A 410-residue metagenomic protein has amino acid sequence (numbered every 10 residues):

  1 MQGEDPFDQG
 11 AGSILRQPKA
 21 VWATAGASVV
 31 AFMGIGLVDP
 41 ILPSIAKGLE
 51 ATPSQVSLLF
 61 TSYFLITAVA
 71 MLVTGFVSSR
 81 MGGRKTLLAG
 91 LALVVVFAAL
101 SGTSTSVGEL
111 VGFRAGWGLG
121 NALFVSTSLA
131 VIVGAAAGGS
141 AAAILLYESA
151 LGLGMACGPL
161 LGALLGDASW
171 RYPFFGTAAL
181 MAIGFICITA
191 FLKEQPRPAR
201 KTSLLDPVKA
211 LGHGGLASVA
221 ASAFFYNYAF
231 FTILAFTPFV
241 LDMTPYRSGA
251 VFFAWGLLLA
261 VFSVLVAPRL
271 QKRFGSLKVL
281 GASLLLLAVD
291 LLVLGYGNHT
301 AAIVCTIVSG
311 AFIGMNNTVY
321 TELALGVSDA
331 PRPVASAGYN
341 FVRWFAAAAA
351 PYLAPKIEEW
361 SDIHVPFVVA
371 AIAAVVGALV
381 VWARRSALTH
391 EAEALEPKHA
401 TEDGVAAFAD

Functional and structural regions predicted by a protein language model:
D5-L15, K193-V219: Juxtamembrane intracellular "pre-TM" segments in multi-pass secondary transporters
E50, G82, T103-E109, A137 (+1 more regions): Helix-breaking motifs and short loop linkers at transmembrane-helix boundaries and internal kinks in secondary membrane
A68-T105: Conserved MFS/SLC helix-loop-helix module at the cytosolic interface between two early adjacent transmembrane helices
M71-G82, F262-G275, E358: Helix-to-loop junctions at the C-terminal end of transmembrane segments in multipass secondary transporters
F113-L153: Cytoplasmic helix-loop-helix junction between adjacent transmembrane helices in 12-TM secondary transporters
G138, L145-A190: Helix-loop-helix hairpin linking two adjacent transmembrane segments in secondary transporters
L277-Y320: C-terminal transmembrane helical hairpin of 12-TM major facilitator-type secondary transporters
V327-I363: A late C-terminal transmembrane helix in Major Facilitator Superfamily
